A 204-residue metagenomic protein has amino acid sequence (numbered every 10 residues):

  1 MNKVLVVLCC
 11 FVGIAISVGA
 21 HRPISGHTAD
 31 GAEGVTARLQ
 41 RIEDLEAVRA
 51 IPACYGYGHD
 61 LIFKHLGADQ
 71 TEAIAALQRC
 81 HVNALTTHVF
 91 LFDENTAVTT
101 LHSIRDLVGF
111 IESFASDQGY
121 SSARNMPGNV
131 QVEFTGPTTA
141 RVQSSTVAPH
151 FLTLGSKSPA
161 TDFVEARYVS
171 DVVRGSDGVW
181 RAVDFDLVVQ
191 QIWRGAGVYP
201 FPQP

Functional and structural regions predicted by a protein language model:
M1-V4: Positively charged n-region of N-terminal signal peptides that target proteins for export
V7-A15: Bacterial N-terminal signal peptides
P23-R79, N83: Short, low-complexity N-terminal intrinsically disordered segments enriched in polar/charged residues
I51-C54, H81-N83, M126-G128, G136-T138 (+2 more regions): Residues that flank catalytic or metal-binding motifs in active/ligand-binding sites
G56-G58, V108-S113, S144-L152, V188-V189: Generic short beta-strand segments
E72-S145: A solvent-exposed, acidic/Ser-Thr-rich amphipathic alpha-helical stretch
Y120, P149-T161, I192-R194: Short, cysteine-centered beta-strand-loop-beta hairpins and adjacent loop/turn segments enriched in charged/polar
P137-Q143, F163-P202: Short beta-strand edge/turn micro-motifs at domain boundaries
